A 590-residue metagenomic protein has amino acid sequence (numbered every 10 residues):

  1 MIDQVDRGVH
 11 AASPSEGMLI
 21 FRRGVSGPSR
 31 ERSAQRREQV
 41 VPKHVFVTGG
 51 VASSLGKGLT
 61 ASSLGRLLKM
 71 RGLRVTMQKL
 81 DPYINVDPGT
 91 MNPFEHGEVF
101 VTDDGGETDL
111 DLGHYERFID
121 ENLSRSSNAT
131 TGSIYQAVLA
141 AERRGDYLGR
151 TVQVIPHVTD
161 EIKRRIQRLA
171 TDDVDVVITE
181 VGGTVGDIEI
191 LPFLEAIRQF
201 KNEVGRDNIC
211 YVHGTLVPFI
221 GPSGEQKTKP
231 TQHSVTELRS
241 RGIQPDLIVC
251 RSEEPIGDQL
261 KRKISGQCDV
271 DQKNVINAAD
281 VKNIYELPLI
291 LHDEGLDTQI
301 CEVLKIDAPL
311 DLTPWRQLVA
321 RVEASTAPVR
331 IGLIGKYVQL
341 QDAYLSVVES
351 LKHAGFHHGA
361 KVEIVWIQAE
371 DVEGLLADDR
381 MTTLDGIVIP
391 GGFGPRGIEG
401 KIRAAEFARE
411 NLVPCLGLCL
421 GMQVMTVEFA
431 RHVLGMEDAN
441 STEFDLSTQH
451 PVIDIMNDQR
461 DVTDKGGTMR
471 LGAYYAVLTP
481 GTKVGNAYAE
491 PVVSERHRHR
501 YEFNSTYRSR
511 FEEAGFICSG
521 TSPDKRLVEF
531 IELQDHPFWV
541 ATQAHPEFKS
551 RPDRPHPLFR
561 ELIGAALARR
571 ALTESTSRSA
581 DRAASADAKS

Functional and structural regions predicted by a protein language model:
I2-Q4: Intrinsic low-complexity, disordered N-terminal segments enriched in polar/charged/small residues
I20-F21, R30-E363, A369-G386, F393-G394 (+4 more regions): Flexible phosphate-sensing "switch/lid" loops adjacent to ATP/NTP-binding sites across phosphate-transfer
G58, S62-R66, R380-Y475, P480-K483 (+2 more regions): Cysteine-nucleophile active-site neighborhood
D111-D120, V427-E529, A565-L567, A580-A588: Pocket-forming structural segment of enzyme catalytic cores
R500, A544-R551: Glycine-rich phosphate/pyrophosphate-binding beta-alpha loops
I531-H536: Active-site beta-strand termini and strand-to-loop segments that position acidic
D553-S590: Extracellular ligand-binding/catalytic regions of CAZymes and related secreted enzymes and adhesion modules
